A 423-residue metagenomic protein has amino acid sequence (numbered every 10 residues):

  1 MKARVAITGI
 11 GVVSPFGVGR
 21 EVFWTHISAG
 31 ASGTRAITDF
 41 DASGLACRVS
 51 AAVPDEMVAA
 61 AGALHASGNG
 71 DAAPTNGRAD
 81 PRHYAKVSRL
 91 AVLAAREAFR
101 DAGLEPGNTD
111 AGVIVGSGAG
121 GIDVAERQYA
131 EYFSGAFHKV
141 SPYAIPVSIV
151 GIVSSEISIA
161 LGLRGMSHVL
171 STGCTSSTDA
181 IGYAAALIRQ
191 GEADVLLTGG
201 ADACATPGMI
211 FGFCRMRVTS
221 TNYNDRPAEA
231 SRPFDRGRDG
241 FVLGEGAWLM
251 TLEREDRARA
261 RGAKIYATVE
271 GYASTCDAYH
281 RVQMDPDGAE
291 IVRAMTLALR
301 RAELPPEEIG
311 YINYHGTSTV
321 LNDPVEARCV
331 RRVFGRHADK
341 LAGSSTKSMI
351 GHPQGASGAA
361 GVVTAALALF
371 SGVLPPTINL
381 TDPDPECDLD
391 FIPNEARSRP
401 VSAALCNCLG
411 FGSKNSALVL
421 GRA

Functional and structural regions predicted by a protein language model:
M1-I7, G107-N108, A302-E308, A338-D339 (+1 more regions): Flexible, low-complexity linker/loop segments at domain and module junctions
R4-T8, A31-A36, A46, N224-A302 (+1 more regions): Condensing-enzyme catalytic core mediating Claisen C-C bond formation in acyl metabolism
I7, V22-W24, S28-T172, A201-I210 (+1 more regions): Conserved beta-ketoacyl condensing-enzyme motif
E21-T25, D123-H138, L187-Q190, I210-Y223 (+3 more regions): A glycine- and small-aliphatic-rich helix-loop capping segment at beta-alpha/alpha-beta transitions that lines
L90-F99, V153, A180, R254 (+5 more regions): Short, well-ordered amphipathic alpha-helical segments that serve as non-catalytic structural scaffolds within diverse
A91-G103, V150-V153, S158-D202, F241-A263 (+3 more regions): Active-site-proximal alpha-helical scaffold in enzymes
S134-S141, G182, A186, A203-R259 (+2 more regions): Glycine-/small-residue-rich "gating" segment that lines the acyl/pantetheine channel and substrate pocket
E192-D239, Y272-P286, Y314-D323, K340-D390: Acyl-CoA/ACP chain-elongation machinery
